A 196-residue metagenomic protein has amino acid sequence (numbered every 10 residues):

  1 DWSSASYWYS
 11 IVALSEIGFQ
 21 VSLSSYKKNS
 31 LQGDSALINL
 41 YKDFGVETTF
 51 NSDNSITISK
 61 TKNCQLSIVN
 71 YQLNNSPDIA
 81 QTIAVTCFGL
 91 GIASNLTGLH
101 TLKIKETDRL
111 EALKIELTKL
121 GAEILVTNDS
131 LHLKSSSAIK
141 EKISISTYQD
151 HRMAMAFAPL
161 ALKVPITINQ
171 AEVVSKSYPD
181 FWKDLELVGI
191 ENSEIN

Functional and structural regions predicted by a protein language model:
D1-N196: Short, structured segments at the rim of ligand-binding sites
